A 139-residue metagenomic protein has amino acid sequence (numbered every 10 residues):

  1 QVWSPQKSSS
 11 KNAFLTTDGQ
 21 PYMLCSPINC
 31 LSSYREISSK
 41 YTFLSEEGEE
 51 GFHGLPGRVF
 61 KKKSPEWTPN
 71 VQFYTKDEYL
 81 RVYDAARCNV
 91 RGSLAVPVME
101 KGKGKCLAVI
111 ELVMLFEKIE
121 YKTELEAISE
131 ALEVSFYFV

Functional and structural regions predicted by a protein language model:
Q1, G51-R58, L80, S93 (+2 more regions): Acidic, Ser/Thr-rich intrinsically disordered and amphipathic helical segments
Q1-F14, S93: Short, hydrophobic-rich beta-strand element in sensory/regulatory alpha-beta domains
W3, V96, V113: Conserved residues at the C-terminal ends of beta-strands
Q6, L107-V139: Juxtadomain coupling helices with adjacent low-complexity linkers
N12-L80, A86-C88: Regulatory sensory and allosteric helical modules in signal-transduction proteins and certain transcription factors
R91-M99: A short, aliphatic-rich beta-strand micro-motif
V98-I110: Short hydrophobic/glycine-rich mini-motifs in sensory/regulatory modules that couple input to downstream signaling
